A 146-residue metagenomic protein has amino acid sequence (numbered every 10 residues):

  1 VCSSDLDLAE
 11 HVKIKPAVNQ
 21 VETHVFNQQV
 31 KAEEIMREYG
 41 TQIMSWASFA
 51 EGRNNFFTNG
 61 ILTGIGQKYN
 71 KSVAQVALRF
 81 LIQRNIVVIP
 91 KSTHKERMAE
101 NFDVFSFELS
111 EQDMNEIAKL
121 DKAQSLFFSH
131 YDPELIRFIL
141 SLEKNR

Functional and structural regions predicted by a protein language model:
V1-S3: Short, small-residue-biased leader/transition segments that mark boundaries at the very start of proteins
A9-V12, E33-G40: Acidic (Asp/Glu)-rich catalytic clusters
A17-V25, Y39-N55: His/Asp/Glu-enriched short active-site or ligand-binding loop at hydrolase and phosphoryl-transfer sites
N19, M36, W46, V76 (+3 more regions): Conserved, mostly hydrophobic/aromatic
E38, E100-R146: Terminal-tail/helix-coil boundary detector
N55-I65: Charged helix-capping and loop-helix junction motifs
